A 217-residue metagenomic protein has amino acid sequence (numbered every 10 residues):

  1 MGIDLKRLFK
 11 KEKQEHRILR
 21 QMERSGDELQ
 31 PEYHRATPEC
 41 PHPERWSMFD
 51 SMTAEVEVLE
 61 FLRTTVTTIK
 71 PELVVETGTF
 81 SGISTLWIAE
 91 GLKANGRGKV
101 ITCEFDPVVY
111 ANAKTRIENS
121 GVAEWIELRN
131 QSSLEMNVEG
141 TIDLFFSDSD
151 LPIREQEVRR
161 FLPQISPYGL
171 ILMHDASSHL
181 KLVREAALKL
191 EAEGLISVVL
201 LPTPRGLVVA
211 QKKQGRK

Functional and structural regions predicted by a protein language model:
M1-F146, L151-K217: A short alpha-helical cap/connector motif
